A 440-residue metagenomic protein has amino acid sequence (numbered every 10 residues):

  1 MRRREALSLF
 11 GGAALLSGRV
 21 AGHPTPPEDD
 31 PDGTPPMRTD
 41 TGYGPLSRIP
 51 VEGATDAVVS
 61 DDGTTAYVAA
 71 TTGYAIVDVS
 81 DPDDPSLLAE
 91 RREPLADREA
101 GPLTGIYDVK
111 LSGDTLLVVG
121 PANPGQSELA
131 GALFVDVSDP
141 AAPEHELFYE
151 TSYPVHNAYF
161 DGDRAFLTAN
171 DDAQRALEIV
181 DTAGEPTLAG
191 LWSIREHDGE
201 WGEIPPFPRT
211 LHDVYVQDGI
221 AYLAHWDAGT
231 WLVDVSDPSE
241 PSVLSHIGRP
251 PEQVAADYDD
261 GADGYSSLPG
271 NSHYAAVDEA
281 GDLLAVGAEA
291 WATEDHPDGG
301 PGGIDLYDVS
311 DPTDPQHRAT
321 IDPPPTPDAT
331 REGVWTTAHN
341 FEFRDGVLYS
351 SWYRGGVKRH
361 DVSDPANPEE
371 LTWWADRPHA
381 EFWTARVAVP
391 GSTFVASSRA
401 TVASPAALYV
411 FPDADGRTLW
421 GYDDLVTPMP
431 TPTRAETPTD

Functional and structural regions predicted by a protein language model:
A6-G12, L16, G22-D440: Feature marking well-ordered beta-strand scaffolds used for ligand recognition
